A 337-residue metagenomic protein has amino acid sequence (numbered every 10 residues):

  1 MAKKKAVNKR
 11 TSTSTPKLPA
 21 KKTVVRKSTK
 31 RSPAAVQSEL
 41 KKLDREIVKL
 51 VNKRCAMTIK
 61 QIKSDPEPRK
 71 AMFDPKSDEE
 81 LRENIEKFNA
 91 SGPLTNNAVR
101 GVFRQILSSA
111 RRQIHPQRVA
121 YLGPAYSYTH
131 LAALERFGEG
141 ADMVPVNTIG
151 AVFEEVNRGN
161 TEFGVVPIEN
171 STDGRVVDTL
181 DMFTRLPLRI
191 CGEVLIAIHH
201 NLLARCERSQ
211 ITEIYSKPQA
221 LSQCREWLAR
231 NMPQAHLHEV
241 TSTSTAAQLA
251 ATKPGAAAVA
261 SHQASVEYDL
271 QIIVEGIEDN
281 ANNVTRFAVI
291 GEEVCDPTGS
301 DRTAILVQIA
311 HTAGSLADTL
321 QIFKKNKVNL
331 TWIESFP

Functional and structural regions predicted by a protein language model:
A2-P337: Domain-level signature for soluble enzymes in the chorismate/prephenate branch of the shikimate pathway
